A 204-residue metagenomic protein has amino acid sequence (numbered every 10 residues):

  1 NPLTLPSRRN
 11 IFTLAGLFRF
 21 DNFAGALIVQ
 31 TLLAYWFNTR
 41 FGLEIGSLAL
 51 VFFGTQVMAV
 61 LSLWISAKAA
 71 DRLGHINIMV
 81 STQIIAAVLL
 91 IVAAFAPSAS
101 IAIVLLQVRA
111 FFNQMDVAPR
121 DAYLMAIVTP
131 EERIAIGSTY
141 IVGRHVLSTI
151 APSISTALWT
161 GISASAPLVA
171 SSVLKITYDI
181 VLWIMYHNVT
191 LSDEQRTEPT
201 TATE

Functional and structural regions predicted by a protein language model:
N1-F23, T39, E204: Juxtamembrane intracellular "pre-TM" segments in multi-pass secondary transporters
T31-L48: Short amphipathic helix-loop junctions that connect adjacent transmembrane helices in Major Facilitator Superfamily/SLC
R40, I150-V169: Transmembrane alpha-helix termini and helix-breaking/packing motifs in multi-pass membrane transporters
I45-G46, P130-Y140: Loop-to-transmembrane helix entry/capping segments in MFS-fold secondary transporters and related SLC/MFSD carriers
S62-H75, W159: Helix-to-loop junctions at the C-terminal end of transmembrane segments in multipass secondary transporters
N77-V92: Structural signature of the two symmetry-related core transmembrane helices
A94-L106: Helix-loop junctions at membrane interfaces in 12-TM secondary transporters
M115-V128: Intracellular juxtamembrane helix-capping segments at the cytosolic ends of symmetry-related transmembrane helices
